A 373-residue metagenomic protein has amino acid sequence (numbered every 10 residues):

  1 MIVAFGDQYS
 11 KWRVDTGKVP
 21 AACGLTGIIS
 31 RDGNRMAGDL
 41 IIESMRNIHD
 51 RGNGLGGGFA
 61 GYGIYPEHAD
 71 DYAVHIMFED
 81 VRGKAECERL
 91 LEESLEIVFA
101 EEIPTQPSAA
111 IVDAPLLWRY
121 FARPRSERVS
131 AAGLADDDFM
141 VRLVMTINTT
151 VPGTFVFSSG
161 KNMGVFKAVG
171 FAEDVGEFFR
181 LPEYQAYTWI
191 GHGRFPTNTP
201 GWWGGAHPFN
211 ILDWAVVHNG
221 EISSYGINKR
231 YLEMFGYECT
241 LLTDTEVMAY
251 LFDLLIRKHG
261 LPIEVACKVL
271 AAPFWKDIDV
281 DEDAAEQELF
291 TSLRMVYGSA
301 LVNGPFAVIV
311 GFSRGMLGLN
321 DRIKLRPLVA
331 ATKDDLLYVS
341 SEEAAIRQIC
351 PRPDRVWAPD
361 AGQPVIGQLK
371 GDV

Functional and structural regions predicted by a protein language model:
M1-V373: Conserved short alpha-helical segments that host acidic/polar catalytic motifs at enzyme active sites
